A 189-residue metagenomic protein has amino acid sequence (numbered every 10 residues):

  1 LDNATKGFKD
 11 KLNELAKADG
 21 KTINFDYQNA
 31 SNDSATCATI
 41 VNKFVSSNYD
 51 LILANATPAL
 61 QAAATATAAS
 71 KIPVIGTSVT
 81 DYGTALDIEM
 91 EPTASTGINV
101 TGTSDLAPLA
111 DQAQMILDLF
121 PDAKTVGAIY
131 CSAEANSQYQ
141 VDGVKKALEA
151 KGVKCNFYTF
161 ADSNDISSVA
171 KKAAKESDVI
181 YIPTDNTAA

Functional and structural regions predicted by a protein language model:
L1-L15, D26-A35, A133-S137, D185-A189: Extracytoplasmic "Venus flytrap"
D2-T5, K9, A38-V41, Y49 (+6 more regions): Extracytoplasmic/secreted envelope proteins and their assembly/folding machinery, especially bacterial periplasmic
F8, T101-L148: An alpha-beta-alpha
N24-S46, T159-A173: Structural motif
A30-E89, D185-A189: Beta-alpha junction/loop-to-helix N-cap segments that form part of ligand/metal-binding clefts
D50-I52, K124, D178-V179: Conserved acidic residues
P92-T103: Rossmann-fold dehydrogenase core element
A135-A189: Pocket-lining segment of extracytoplasmic ligand-binding domains
